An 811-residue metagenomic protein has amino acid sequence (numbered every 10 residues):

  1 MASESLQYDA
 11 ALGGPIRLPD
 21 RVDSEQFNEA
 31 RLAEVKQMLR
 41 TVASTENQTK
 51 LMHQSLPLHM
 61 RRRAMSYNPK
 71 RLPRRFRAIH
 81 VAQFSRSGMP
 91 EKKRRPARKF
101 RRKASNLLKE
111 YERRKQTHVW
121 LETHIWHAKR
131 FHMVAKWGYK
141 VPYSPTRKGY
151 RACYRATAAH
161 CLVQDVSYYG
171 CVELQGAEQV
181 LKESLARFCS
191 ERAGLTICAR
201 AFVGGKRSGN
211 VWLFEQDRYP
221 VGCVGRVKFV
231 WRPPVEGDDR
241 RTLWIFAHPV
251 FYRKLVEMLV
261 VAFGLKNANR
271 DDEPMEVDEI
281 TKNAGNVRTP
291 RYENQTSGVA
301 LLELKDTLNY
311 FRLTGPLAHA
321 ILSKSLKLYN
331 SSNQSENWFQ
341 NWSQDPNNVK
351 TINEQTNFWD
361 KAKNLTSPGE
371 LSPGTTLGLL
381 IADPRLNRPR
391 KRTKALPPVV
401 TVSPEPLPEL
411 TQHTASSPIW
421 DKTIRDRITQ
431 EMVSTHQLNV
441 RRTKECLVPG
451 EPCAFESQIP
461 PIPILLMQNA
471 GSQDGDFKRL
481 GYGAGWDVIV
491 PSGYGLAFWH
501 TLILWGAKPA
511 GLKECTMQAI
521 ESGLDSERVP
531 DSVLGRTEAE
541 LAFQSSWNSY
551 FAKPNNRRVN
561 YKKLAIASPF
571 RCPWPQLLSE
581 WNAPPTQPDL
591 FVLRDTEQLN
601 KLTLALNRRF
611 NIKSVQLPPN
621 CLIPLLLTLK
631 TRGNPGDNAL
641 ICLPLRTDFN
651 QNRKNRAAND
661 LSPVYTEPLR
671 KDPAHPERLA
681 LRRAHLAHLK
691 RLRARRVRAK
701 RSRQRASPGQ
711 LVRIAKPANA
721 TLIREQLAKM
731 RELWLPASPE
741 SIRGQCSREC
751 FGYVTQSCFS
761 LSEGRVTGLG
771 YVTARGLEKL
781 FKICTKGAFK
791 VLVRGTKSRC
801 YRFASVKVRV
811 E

Functional and structural regions predicted by a protein language model:
A2-E811: Basic, glycine/lysine-rich polyanion-binding surfaces/domains
